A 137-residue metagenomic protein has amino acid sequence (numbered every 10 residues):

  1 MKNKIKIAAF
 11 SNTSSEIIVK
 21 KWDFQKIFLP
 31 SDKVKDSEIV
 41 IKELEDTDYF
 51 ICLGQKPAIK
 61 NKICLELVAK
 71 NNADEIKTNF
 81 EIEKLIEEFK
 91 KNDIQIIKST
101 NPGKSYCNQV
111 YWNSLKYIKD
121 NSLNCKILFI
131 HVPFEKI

Functional and structural regions predicted by a protein language model:
M1-S105, S114-I127: N-terminal catalytic or cofactor-binding beta/alpha core of small enzyme domains
S105-Q109, K136-I137: Short, well-ordered, mixed-charge alpha-helical segments that flank or form enzyme active sites
H131-E135: An accessory alpha-helical subdomain
